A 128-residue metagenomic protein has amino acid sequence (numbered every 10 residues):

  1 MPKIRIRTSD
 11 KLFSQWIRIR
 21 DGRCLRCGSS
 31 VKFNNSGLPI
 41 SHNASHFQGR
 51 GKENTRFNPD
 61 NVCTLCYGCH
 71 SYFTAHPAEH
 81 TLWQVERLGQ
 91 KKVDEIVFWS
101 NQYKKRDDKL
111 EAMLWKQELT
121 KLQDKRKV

Functional and structural regions predicted by a protein language model:
M1-R23, K105-R106: Short, charged surface segments at domain edges that flank catalytic/cofactor-binding sites
R5, S9, N54, Y72: Conserved aromatic-histidine-acidic binding/catalytic patches
L25-V62: Histidine-centered nuclease catalytic patch
S29-F33, V62-E86: Short Cys/His-centered divalent metal-binding micro-motifs
V85-V93: Glycine-centered helix-coil hinge/cap
V93-V128: Short flanking/linker segments adjacent to small metal-binding domains or redox-active Cys/His motifs
